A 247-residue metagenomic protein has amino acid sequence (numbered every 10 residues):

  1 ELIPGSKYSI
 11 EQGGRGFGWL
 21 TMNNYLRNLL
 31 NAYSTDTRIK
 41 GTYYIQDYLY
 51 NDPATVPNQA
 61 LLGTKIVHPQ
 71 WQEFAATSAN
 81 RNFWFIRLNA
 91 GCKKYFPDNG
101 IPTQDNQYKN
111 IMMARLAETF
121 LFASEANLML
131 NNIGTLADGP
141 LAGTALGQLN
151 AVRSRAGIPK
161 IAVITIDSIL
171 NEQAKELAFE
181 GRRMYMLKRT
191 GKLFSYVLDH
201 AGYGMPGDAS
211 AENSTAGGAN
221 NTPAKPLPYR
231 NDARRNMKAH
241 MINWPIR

Functional and structural regions predicted by a protein language model:
E1-I10, T103-M113, N150-R153, I158-R247: Long, intrinsically disordered, low-complexity segments
P4-R115: Flexible, polar/acidic helix-loop-strand segments at domain edges
L26, I39, T55, L61 (+10 more regions): Low-complexity, compositionally biased segments
D36-G41, N110-I133, P140-V152, D167-E180 (+1 more regions): Extended, hydrophobic/aromatic-rich amphipathic alpha-helical segments that build helical scaffolds
Q46-Y50, C92, F96-P97, N127-T135 (+3 more regions): Short regulatory "switch" loops immediately downstream of catalytic or recognition motifs within protein catalytic
F83-N99, P140, T144-G147, S154-G157 (+1 more regions): Charged alpha-helical initiation segments
